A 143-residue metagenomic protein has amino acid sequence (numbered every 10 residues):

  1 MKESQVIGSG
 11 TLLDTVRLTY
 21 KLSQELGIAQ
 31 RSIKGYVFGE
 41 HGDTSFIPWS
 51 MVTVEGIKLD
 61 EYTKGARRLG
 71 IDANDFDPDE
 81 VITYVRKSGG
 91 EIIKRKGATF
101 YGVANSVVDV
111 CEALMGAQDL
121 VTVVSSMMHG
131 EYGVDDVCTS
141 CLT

Functional and structural regions predicted by a protein language model:
M1-K21: Rossmann-like NAD(P)(H) cofactor-binding subdomain of soluble oxidoreductases
S23-T143: Long, compositionally biased stretches enriched for glycine and/or charged residues
